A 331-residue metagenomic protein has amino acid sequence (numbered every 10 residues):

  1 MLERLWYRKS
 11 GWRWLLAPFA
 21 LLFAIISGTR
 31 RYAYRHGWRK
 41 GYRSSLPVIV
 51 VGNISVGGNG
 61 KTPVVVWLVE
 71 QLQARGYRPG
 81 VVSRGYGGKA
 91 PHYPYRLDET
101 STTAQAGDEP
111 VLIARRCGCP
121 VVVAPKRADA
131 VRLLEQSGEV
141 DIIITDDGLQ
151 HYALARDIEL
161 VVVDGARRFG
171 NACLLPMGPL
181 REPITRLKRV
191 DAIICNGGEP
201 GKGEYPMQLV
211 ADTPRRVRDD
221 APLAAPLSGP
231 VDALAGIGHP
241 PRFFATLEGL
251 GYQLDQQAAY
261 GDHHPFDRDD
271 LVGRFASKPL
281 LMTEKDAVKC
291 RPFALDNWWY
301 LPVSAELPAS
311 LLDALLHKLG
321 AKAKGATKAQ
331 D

Functional and structural regions predicted by a protein language model:
M1-L2, A74-R75, Y152-D331: ATP-dependent carboxylate-amine ligase
M1-P47: A transmembrane-helix-recognition feature enriched in membrane-embedded lipid enzymes and envelope glyco-/phospholipid
L22, T62, I113, D146 (+3 more regions): Residue-level signal for inorganic ion chemistry
Y32-E99: Walker A (P-loop) phosphate-binding motif
R78, P120, Q253: Residue-level detector of anion-binding/catalytic polar loops
G85-K202: Phosphate/Mg2+-binding loops and adjacent switch elements in nucleotide/diphosphate-handling enzyme cores
